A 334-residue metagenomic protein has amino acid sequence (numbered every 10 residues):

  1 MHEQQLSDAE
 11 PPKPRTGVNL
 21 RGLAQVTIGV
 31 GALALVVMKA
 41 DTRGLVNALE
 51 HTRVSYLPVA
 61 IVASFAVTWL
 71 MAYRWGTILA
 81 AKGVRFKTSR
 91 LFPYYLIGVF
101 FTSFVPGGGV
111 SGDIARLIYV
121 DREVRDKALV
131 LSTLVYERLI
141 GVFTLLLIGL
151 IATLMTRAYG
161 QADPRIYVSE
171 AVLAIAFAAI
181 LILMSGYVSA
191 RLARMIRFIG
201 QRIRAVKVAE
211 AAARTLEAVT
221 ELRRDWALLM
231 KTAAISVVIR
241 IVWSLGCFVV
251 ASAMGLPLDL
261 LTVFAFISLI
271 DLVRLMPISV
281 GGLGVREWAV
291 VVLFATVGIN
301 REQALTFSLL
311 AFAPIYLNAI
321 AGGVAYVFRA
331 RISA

Functional and structural regions predicted by a protein language model:
M1-E50, F101-A205, S279, L283-A334: Transmembrane helix-loop-helix hairpins in multi-pass inner-membrane proteins
R15-V18, V46-R53, V84-K87, E123-V124 (+2 more regions): Helix-boundary and loop/linker segments of multi-pass membrane transporters
L23-A24, L57-I61, T88-P93, Y167-V172 (+3 more regions): Hydrophobic alpha-helical transmembrane segments
A32, M71-I78, R116, W243-V250 (+2 more regions): Hydrophobic/aromatic residues in alpha-helical transmembrane segments
L57-I61, F65, Y95-F101, L131 (+6 more regions): Hydrophobic faces of transmembrane alpha-helices in multi-pass small-molecule transporters and flippases across diverse
A72-I97, V250-A265: Membrane-embedded helical hairpins/re-entrant loop segments and their flanking transmembrane helices within multi-pass
R90, Y94-F100, M195-L216: Juxtamembrane inter-helical linkers in multi-pass membrane proteins
V208-A253, L260: Alpha-helical transmembrane segments and their immediate interhelical loop/hinge regions in multi-pass membrane
